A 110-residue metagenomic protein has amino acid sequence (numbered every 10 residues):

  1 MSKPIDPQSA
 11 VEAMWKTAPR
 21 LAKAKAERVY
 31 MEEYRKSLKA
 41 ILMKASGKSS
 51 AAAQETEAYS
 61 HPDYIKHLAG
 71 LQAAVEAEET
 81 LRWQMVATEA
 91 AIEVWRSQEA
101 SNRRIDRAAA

Functional and structural regions predicted by a protein language model:
M1-P19: Short, charge-rich amphipathic alpha-helices with coiled-coil/heptad character
M1-S2, R107-A110: Short intrinsically disordered terminal tails
Q8, S50-A51, T56, D106-A108: N-terminal cationic amphipathic segment used for targeting or macromolecule association
S9-E12, H61, Q98-I105: Short A/G/S/P-biased low-complexity tracts
K25-R28, E32, K36-S37, A69-N102: Long amphipathic alpha-helical coiled-coil segments
R28-A58: Extended alpha-helical coiled-coil "stalk/arm" regions that act as elongated linkers or oligomerization scaffolds
K48-A77: Short, glycine/alanine-rich amphipathic alpha-helical segment that often forms an alpha-turn-alpha hairpin
